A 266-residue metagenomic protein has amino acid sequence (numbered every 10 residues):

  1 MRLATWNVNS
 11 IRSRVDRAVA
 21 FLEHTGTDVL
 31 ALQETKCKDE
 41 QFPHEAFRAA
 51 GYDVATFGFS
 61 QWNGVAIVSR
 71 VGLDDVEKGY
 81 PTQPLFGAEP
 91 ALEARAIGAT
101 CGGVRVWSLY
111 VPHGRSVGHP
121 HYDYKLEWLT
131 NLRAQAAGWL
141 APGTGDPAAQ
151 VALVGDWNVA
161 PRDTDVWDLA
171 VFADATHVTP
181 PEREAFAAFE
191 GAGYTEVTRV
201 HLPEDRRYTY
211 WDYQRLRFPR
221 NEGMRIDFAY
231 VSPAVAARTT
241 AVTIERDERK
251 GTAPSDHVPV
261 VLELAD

Functional and structural regions predicted by a protein language model:
M1-S10, G103-G118, H257: Active-site-proximal beta-strand elements of phosphoester/diester hydrolases
M1-T56, W62-V65, P161: N-terminal, active-site-proximal structural segment of metallo-dependent hydrolase catalytic domains
N9, K36, P81, P112 (+2 more regions): Catalytic metal-binding/acid-base residues of hydrolase active sites
T35-K38, F42-S116: Structured beta-strand-rich core segments of catalytic domains in phosphoester-bond hydrolases
A50, W128-I226: Metal-dependent phosphoesterases centered on the DNase I-like endonuclease/exonuclease/phosphatase
Q61-V76, D205, R217-R238, L264: Conserved beta strand-loop-helix elements of the APE1-like EEP
Y80-G87, V111-T130, A170-D174: Surface-exposed cleft-lining segments at the edges of enzyme active sites
T243-D266: Surface polyanion/phosphate-binding segment centered on an Asp-His-Pro turn
